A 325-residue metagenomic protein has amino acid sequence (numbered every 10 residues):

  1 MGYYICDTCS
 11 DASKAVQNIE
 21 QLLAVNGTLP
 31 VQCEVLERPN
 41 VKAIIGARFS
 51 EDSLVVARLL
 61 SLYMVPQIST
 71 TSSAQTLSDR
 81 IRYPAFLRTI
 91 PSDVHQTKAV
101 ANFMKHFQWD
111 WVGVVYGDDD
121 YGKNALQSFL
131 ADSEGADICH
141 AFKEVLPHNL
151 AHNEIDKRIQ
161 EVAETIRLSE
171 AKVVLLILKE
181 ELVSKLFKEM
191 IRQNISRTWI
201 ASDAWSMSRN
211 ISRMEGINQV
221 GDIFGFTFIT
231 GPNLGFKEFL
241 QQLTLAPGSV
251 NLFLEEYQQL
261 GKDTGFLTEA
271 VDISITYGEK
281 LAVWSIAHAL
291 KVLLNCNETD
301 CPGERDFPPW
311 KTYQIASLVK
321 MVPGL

Functional and structural regions predicted by a protein language model:
M1-A12: Short helix-loop-beta-strand segments that form the rim/entrance of peptidase-like active sites
S13, V25-H152, R197-P232: Extracytoplasmic ligand/sensor domains, especially the bilobed periplasmic-binding protein
K14-Q17, V55, H95, A99 (+7 more regions): Acidic, Ser/Thr-rich intrinsically disordered and amphipathic helical segments
N40, Q108-G113, E170, D263-D272: Flexible glycine/proline-enriched surface loops and loop-helix/loop-strand junctions
A125-G248, I273-V283, V292: Extracellular/periplasmic bilobed ligand-binding domains
T244-D272: The feature captures the short pre-catalytic strand/loop hairpin that immediately precedes and shapes the active-site
D263-L325: Segments of small-molecule ligand-sensing domains
